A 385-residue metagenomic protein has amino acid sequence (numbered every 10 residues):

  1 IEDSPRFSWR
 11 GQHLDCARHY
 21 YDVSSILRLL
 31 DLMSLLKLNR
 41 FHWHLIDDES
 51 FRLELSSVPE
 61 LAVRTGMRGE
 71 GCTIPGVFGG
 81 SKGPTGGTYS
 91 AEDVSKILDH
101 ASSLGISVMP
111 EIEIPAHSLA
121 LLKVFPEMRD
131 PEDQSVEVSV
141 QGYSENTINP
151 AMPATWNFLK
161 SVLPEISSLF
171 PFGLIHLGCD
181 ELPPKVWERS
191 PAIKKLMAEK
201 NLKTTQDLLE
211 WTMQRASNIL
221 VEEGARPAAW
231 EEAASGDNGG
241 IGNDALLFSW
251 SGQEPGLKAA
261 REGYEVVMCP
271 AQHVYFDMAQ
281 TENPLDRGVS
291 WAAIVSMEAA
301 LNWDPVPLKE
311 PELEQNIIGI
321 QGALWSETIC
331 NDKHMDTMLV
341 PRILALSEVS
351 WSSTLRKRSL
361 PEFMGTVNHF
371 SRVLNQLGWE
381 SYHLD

Functional and structural regions predicted by a protein language model:
I1-N157, V162-L174, R215, I219 (+1 more regions): Feature activates predominantly on carbohydrate-active enzymes
Y20-D22, D48-E54, P115-L121, H176 (+5 more regions): Flexible loop/turn segments at secondary-structure boundaries
S25-R28, Y89-K96, A154-S161, D207-R215 (+5 more regions): Generic recognition of stable, solvent-exposed alpha-helical segments in well-folded globular domains
M33, A101, M197, L220 (+3 more regions): Hydrophobic alpha-helix position signal
S102-S103, P164, S168-P171, N218-A225 (+3 more regions): Generic secondary-structure signature for well-ordered alpha-helical cores
E111-E113, E181, E232, E348: Acidic-residue sensor for enzyme active/binding pockets
L121-P131, S135-A245, W250-Y264: Active-site neighborhood of glycoside hydrolase catalytic domains
P227-A234, G239-A245, S249-D385: Flexible, acidic glycine-rich loops studded with aromatic residues
